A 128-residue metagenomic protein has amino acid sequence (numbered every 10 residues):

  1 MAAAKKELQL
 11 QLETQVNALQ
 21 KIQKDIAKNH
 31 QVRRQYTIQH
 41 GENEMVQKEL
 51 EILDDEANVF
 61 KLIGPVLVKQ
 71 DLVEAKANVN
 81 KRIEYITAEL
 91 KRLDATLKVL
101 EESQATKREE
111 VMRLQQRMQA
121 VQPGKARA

Functional and structural regions predicted by a protein language model:
M1-A27: Short, charge-rich amphipathic alpha-helices with coiled-coil/heptad character
M1-K5, A75, G124-A128: Extended, EK/Q-rich alpha-helical coiled-coil segments that serve as long dimerization/scaffolding arms in large
E13, D25, Q31-I38, L67 (+3 more regions): Extended, charged amphipathic alpha-helical "stalk" segments
I26-R33, L90-K107: Long, charged amphipathic alpha-helices with heptad-repeat/coiled-coil character
K48-A75, K125: Short coil/loop "hinge" linkers that interrupt or connect long alpha-helical coiled-coils or helical hairpins
P65-L93: Mid-chain, well-packed structural core segment of small domains
T96-A128: Non-transmembrane, heptad-repeat alpha-helical coiled-coil rod segments that act as dimerization/spacing scaffolds
